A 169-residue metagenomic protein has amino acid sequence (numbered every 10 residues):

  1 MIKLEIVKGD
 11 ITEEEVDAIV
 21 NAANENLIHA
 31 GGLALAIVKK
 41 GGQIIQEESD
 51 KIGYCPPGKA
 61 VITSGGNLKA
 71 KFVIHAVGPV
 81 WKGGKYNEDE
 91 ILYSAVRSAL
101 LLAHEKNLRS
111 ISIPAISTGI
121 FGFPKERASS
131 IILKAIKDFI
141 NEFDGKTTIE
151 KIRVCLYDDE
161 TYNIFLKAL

Functional and structural regions predicted by a protein language model:
M1-K106: Glycine-/small-residue-enriched capping loops at alpha/beta junctions
G78, S117-G119: Active-site-proximal loop/turn and secondary-structure-junction residues that shape catalytic pockets, frequently
R97, K106, I120-L169: Divalent-metal-activated hydrolytic enzyme cores
L108-A115: Short beta-strand segments at enzyme active-site cores
